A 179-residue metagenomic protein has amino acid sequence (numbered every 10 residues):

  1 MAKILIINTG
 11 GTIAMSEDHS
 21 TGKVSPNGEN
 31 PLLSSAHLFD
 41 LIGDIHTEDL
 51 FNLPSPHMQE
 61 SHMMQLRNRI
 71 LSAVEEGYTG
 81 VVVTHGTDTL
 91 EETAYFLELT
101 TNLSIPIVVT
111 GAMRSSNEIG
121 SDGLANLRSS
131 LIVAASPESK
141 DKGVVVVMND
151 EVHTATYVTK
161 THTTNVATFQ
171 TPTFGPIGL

Functional and structural regions predicted by a protein language model:
M1-L179: Active-site histidine-anchored catalytic micro-motif
